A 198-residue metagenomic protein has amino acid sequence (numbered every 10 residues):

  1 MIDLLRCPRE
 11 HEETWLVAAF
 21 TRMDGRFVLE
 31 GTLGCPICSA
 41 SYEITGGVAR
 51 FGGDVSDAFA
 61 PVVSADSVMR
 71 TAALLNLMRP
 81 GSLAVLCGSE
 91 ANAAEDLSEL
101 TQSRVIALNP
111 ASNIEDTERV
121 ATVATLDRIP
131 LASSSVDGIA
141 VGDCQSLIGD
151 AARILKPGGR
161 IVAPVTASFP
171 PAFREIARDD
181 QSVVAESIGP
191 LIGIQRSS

Functional and structural regions predicted by a protein language model:
M1-D66, L75-N76, S198: N-terminal auxiliary segments of SAM/dcSAM-dependent transferases
F51-G52, A58-E99: Conserved alpha-helix/loop element of class I SAM-dependent methyltransferases that forms part of the SAM/SAH-binding
M78, T101, R153-K156: A generic alpha-to-beta junction signature in SAM-dependent methyltransferases
P80-L131: Class I SAM-dependent methyltransferase SAM/SAH-binding core
G81-S82, S134, P157-G159: Beta-strand-connecting loops/turns
S134-G142: Hydrophobic beta-strand segment of the Class I
Q145-P170: A short glycine-rich, Lys/Arg-flanked "PGG" loop and its adjoining helix->strand segment in the class I
P171-S198: Core SAM-dependent methyltransferase catalytic element
